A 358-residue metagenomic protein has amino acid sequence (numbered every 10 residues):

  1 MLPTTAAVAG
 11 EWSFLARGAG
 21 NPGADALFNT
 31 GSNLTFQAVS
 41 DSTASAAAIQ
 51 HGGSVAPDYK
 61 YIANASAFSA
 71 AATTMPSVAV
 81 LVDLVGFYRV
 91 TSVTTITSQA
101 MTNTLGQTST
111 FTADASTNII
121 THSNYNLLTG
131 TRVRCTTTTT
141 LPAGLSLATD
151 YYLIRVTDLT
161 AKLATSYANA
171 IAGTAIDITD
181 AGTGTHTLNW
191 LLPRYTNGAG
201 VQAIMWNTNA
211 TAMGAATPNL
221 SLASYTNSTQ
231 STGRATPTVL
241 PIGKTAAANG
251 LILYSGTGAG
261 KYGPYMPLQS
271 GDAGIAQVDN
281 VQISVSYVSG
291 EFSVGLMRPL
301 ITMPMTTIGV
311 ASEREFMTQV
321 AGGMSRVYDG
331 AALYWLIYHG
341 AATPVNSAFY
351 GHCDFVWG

Functional and structural regions predicted by a protein language model:
M1-A7, A16, E291-G358: C-terminal interaction-tip segments
M1-T149, I154-L163, Y167-I171, N189-L220 (+1 more regions): Autoprocessing Asn-cyclization modules and mimics
L2, L15, I62-S66, V201-W206 (+2 more regions): Short, hydrophobic/proline-enriched secondary-structure or compact coil segments at domain edges
W12-F14, F28, F36, F68 (+12 more regions): Phenylalanine-focused residue identity feature
T104-L191, M213-A216, Y225-M324: Small/polar beta-strand repeat architecture
N219-S231, F349-D354: Extended low-complexity, serine/threonine- and proline-enriched intrinsically disordered segments
